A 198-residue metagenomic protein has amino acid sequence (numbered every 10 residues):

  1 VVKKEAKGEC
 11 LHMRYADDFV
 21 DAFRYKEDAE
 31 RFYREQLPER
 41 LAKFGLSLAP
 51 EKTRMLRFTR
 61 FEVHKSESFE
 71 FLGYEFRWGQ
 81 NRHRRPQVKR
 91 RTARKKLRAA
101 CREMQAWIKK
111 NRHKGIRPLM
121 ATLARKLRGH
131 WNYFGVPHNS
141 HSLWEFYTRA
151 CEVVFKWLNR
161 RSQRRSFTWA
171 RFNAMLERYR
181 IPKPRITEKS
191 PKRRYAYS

Functional and structural regions predicted by a protein language model:
V1-S198: Non-catalytic terminal/accessory segments
